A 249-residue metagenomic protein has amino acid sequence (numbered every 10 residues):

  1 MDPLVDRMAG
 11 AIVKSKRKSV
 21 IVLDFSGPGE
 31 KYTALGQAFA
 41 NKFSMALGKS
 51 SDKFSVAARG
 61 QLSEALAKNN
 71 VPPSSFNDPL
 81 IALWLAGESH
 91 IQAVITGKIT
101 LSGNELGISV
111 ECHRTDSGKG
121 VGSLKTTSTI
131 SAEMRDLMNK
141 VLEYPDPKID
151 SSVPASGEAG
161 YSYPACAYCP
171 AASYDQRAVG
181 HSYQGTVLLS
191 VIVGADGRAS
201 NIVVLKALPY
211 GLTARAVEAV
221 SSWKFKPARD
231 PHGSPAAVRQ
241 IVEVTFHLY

Functional and structural regions predicted by a protein language model:
M1-F54, K148-A167: A structural "domain/chain start" motif
D2, D6, G10, Q37 (+7 more regions): Solvent-exposed, polar/charged alpha-helical surfaces in well-ordered, non-transmembrane soluble domains, broadly
M8, I12, K16, G29 (+8 more regions): Sec/Tat-exported extracytoplasmic proteins
S19-D24, K42, A46, S55-A57 (+7 more regions): Soluble periplasmic/extracytoplasmic beta-strand elements of cell-envelope proteins
E30-S44, K49-K98, S102-S109: Short, solvent-exposed, polar/charged sequence segments at loop or secondary-structure edges
D52, T115-S117, A195, P231: Short, ordered coil/turn segments that flank beta-strands lining enzyme active or ligand-binding pockets
L85-L142: Amphipathic beta-strand/beta-sheet edge segments enriched in Tyr/Trp
S131-Y249: Charge-biased low-complexity segments
